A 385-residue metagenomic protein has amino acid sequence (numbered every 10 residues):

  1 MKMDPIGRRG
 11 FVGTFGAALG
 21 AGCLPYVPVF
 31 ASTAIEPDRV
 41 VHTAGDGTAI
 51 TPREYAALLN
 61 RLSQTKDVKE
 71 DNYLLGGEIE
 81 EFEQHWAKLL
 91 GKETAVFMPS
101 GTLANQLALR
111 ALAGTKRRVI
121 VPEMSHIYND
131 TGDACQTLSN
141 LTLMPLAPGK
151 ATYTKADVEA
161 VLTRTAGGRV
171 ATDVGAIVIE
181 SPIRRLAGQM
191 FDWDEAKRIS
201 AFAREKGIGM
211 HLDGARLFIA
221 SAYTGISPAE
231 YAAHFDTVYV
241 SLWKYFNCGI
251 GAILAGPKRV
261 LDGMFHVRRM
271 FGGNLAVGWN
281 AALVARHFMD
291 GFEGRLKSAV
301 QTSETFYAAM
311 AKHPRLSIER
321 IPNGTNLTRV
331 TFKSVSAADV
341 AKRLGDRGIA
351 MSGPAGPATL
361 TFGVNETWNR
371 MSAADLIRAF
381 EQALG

Functional and structural regions predicted by a protein language model:
M1-L19: N-terminal secretory signal peptides and thylakoid transit peptides that target proteins across membranes
T14-A17, A21, T102, A215: Gly/Ser/Thr-rich helix-start
C23-Y26: C-terminal segment of classical bacterial N-terminal signal peptides
F30-A95, P99-R320, T325-T331, A338-K342 (+3 more regions): Conserved PLP-enzyme active-site core in the AAT-like
M351-P354: N-terminal beta-strand/beta-hairpin edge segment
